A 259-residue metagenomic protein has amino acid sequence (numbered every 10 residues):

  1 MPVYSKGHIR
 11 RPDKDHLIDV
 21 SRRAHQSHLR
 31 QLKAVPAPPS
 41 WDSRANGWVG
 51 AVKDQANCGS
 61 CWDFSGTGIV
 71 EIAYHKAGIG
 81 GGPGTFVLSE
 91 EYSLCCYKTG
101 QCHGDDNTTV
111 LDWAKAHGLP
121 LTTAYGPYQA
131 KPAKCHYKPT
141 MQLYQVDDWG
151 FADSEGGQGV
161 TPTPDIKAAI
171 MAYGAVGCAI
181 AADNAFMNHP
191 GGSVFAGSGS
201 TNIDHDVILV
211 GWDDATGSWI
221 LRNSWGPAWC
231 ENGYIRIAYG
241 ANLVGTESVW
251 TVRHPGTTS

Functional and structural regions predicted by a protein language model:
M1-S259: Catalytic-core signature of thiol
